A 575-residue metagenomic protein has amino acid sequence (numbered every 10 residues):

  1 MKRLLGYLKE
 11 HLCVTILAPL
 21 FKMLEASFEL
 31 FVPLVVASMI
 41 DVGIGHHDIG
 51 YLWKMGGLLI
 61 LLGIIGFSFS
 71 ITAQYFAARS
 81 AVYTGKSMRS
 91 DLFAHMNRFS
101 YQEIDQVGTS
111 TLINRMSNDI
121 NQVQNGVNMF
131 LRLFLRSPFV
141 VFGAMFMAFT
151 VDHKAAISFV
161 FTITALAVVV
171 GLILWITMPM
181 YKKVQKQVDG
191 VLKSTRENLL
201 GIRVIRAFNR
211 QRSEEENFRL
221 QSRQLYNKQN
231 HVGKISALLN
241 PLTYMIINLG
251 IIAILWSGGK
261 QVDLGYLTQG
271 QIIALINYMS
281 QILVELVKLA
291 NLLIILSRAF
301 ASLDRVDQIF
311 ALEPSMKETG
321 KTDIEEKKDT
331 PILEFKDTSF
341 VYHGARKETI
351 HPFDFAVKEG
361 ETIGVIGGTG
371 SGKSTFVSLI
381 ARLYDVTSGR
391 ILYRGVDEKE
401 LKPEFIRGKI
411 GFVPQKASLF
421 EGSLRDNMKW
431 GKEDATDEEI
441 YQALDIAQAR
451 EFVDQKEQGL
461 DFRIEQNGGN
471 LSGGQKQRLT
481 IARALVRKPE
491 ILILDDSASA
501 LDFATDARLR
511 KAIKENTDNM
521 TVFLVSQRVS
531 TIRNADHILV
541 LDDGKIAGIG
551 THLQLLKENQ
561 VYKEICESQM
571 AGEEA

Functional and structural regions predicted by a protein language model:
M1-V32, V36, I44-L58, A73-A77 (+15 more regions): Membrane-integrated ABC transporters
E10, V14-S27, L62, S68 (+3 more regions): Transmembrane helices of ABC transporter permease
E10-C13, A77, R98-Q102, N118-V127 (+9 more regions): An intracellular "coupling" helix at the cytosolic face of ABC transporter transmembrane type-1 domains
L20-F21, E25-A37, D41, W53 (+12 more regions): Juxtamembrane helix-loop junctions of ABC transporter transmembrane domains
H46-H47, V82, S90-N114, N118-I120 (+5 more regions): Short intracellular "coupling" helices and adjacent cytoplasmic loop segments at the cytosolic face of multi-pass
D48-L52, G57, M147-F161, H231-R305 (+1 more regions): Helix-loop-helix
E326-A575: ABC-type nucleotide-binding domain
